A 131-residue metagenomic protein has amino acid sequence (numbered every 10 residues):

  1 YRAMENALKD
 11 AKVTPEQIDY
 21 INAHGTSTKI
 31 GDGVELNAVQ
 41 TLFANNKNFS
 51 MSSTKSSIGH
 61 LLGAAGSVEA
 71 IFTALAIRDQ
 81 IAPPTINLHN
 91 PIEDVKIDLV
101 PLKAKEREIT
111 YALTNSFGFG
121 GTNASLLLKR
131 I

Functional and structural regions predicted by a protein language model:
Y1-I131: Conserved "HGTGT" condensation-loop signature of ketosynthase/thiolase-family condensing enzymes that catalyze
